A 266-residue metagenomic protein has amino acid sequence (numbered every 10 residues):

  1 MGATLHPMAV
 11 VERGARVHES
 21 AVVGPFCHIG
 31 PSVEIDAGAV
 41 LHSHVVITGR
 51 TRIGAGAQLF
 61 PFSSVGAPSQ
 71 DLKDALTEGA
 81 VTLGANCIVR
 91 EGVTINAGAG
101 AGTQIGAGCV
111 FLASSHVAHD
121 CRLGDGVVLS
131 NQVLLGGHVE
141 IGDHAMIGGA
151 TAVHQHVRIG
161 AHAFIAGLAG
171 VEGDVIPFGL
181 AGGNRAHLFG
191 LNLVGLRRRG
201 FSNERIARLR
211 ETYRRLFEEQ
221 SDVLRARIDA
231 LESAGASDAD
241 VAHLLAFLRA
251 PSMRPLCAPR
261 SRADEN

Functional and structural regions predicted by a protein language model:
M1-M8, R13-G14, E19-S20, G56 (+6 more regions): Terminal amphipathic alpha-helical/low-complexity segments used for targeting or macromolecular assembly
T4-H187: Structural signal for interior beta-strand "rungs" in well-ordered beta-sheet cores of soluble enzyme domains
